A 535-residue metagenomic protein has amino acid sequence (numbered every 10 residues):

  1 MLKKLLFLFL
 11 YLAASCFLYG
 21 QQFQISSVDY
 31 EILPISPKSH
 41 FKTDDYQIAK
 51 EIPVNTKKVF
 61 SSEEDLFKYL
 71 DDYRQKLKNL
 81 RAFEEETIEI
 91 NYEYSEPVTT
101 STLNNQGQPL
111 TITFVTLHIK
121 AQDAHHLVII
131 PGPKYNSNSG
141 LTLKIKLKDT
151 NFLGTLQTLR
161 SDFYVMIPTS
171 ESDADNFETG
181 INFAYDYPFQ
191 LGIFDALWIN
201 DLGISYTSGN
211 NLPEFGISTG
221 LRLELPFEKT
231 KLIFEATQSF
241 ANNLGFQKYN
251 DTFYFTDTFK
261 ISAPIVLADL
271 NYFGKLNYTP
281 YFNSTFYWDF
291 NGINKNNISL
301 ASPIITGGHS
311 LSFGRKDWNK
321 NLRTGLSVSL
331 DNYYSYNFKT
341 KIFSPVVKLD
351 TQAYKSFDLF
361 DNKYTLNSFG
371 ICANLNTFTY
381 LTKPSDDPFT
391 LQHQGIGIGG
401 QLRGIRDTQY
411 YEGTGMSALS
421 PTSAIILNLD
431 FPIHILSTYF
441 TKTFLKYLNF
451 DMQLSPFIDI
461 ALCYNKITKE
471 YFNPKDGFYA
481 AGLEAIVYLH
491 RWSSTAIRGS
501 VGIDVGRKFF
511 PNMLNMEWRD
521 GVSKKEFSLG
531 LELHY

Functional and structural regions predicted by a protein language model:
K4-A14: Sec-dependent N-terminal signal peptides
Q21-N138, K146, R160-F189, G203-T207 (+4 more regions): Periplasmic polypeptide-binding modules associated with outer-membrane biogenesis and secretion
H125-S137, L143-I145, D149, L156-D173 (+10 more regions): Transmembrane beta-strand segments that form the barrel wall of outer-membrane beta-barrel proteins
H126-I129, F152-R160, Q190-I199, P226-E235 (+5 more regions): Repeated loop/turn-to-beta-strand initiation elements of outer-membrane beta-barrel proteins
P133, I145-D149, I181-Y187, I217-L225 (+10 more regions): Residues on the lipid-exposed face of transmembrane beta-strands in outer-membrane beta-barrel proteins
T169-N176, G192, D201-F215, A236-D257 (+2 more regions): Outer-membrane beta-barrel translocator/channel fold
A174-N296: Transmembrane beta-barrel wall of Gram-negative outer-membrane proteins
Y278-I460, Y464-P474, G499, F509-Y535: C-terminal outer-membrane beta-barrel translocator/porin domains of Gram-negative envelope proteins and their
